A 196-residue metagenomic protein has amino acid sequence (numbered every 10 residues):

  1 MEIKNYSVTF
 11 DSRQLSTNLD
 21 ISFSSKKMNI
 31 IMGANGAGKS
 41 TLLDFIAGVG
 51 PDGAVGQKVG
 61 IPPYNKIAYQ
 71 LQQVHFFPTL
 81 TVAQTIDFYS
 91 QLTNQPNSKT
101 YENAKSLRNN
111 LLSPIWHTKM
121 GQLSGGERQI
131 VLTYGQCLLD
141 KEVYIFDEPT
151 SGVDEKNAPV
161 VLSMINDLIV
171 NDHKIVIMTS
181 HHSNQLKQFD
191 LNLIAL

Functional and structural regions predicted by a protein language model:
M1-L19, S25, P51: A short, flexible loop at the N-terminus of ABC-type nucleotide-binding domains that lies
M32-A34: The feature captures the beta-strand-to-loop junction immediately N-terminal to the Walker
A47: Helix-to-loop junction immediately C-terminal to a conserved catalytic motif
T79-Q95: Q-loop/switch helix immediately C-terminal to the Walker
K119-L123: Conserved ABC ATPase signature
L138-E142: A short, proline-enriched helix->beta-strand linker immediately N-terminal to the Walker B motif in ABC-type P-loop
D147, D154: ABC-family nucleotide-binding domains
T179-H181: H-loop/switch region of ABC-family ATPase nucleotide-binding domains
